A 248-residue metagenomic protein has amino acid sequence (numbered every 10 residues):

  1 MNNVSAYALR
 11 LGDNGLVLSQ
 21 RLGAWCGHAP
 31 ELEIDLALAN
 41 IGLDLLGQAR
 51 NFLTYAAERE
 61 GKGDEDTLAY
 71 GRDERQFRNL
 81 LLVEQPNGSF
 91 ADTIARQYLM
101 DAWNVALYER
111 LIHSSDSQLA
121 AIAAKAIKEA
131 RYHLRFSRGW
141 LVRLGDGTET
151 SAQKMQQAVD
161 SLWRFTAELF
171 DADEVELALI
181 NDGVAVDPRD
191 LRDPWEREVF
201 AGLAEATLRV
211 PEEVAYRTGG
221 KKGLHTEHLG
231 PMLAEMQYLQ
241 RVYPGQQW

Functional and structural regions predicted by a protein language model:
M1-L9, G71-Q97, G147-T148, L162-A185: Acidic/His metal-coordination segments adjacent to aromatic residues that form catalytic metal sites in metalloenzymes
N3-A8, A29-Q48, T93, Q118-A130: Alpha-helical scaffold segments that form or flank carboxylate-/histidine-based iron centers
N14-L22, Q48, F52, M100-L107 (+2 more regions): Amphipathic, well-ordered alpha-helical segments in soluble domains
L18-N40, N104-L119: Helix-loop segments that flank and shape redox-cofactor active sites
G42-G71, S137-V142: Conserved alpha-helical segments that form or flank metal/cofactor-binding pockets of metalloenzymes
L82-F136: Internal, conserved structured core segments that host functional sites
Q118-D182: A contiguous pocket-lining binding segment that forms or flanks enzyme active sites
Q153-W248: Extended, helix-rich structural scaffolds rather than catalytic motifs
